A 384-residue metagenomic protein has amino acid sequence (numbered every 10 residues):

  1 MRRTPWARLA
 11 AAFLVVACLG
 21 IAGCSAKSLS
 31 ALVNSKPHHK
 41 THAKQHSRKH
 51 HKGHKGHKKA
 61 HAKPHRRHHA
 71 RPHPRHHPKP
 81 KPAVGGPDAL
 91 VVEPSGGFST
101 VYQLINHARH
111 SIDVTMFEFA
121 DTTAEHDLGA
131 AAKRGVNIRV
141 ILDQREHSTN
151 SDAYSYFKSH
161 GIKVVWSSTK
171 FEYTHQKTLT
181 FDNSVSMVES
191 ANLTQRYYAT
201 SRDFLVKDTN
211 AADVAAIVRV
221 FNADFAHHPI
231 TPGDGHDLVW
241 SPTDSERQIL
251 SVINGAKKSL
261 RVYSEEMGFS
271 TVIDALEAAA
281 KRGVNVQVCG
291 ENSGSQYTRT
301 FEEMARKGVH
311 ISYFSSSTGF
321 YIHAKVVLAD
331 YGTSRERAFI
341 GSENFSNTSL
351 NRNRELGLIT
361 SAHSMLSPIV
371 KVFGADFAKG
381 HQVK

Functional and structural regions predicted by a protein language model:
M1-A10: Bacterial N-terminal signal peptides that target proteins for export
A10-V15, L19: Hydrophobic helical h-region of N-terminal Sec-dependent signal peptides in bacterial secretory/periplasmic proteins
A22-G23: C-terminal motif of bacterial Sec signal peptides marking the signal peptidase cleavage site
A26-V33, P82-G97, T123-S186, A191 (+5 more regions): PLD/PLD-like phosphodiesterase catalytic module centered on the HKD motif
S35-P80: Polycationic, low-complexity disordered segments in secreted or periplasmic proteins
G97-F98, L104-H110, E246-K258: Secondary-structure "cap/kink" motif recognition
V101-I105, R109-L128, R139-L142: N-terminal carbohydrate-binding/catalytic regions of secreted carbohydrate-active enzymes
S241-P242: Hinge/beta->alpha junction and helix N-cap segments in small-molecule ligand-binding domains
